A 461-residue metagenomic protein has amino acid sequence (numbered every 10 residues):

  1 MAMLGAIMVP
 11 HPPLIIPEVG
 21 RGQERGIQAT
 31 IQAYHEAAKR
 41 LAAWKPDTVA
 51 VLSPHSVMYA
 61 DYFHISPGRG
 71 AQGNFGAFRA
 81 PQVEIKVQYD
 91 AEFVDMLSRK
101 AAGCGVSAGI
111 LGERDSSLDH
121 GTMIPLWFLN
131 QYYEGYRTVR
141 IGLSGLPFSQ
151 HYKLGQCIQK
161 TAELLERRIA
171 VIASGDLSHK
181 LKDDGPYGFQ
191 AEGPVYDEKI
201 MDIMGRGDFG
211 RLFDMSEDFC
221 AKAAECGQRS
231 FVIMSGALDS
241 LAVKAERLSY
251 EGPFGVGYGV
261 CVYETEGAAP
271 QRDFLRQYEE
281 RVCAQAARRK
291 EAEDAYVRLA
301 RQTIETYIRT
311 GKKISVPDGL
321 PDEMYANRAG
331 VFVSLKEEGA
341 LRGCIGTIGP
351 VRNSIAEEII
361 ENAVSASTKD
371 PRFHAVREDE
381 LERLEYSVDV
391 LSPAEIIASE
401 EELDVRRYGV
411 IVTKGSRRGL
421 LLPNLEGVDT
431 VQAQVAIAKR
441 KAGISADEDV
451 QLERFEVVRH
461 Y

Functional and structural regions predicted by a protein language model:
M1-D47, M58-Q156, D184-A295, A375-D379 (+6 more regions): Flexible, D/E/H-enriched segments
T48-A50, A170: Structural motif
H55-V57, L177-S178: Catalytic metal-binding/acid-base residues of hydrolase active sites
G142-Y196, L335-I355: Active-site beta-strand/loop microenvironment that shapes enzyme catalytic pockets
I158, A300, I304, I359-S367: Short amphipathic C-terminal alpha-helix that caps PH/PH-like domains
R288-G330: Short, basic/aromatic recognition patches
I348-A375: A short mixed-secondary-structure module that forms the rim of ligand-binding clefts
